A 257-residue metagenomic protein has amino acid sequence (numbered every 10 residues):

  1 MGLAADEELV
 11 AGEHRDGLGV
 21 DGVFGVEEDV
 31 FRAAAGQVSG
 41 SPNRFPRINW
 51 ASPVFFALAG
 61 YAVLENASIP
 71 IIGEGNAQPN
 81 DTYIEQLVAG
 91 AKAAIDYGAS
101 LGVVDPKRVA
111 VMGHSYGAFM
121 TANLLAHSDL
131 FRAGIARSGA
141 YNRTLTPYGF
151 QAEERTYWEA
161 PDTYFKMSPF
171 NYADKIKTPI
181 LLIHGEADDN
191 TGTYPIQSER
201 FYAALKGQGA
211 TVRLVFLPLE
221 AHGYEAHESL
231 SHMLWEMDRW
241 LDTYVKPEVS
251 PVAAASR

Functional and structural regions predicted by a protein language model:
G2-A5, G12-R15, G19-R257: Serine-hydrolase catalytic core recognition
